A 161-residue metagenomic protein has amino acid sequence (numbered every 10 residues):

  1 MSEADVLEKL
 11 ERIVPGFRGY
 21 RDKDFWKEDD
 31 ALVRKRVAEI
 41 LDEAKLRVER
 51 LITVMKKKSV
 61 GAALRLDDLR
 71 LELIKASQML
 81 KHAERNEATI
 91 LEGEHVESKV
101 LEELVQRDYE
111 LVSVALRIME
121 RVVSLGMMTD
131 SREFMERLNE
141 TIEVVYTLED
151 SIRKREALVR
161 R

Functional and structural regions predicted by a protein language model:
M1-I52, K56: Leu/Val/Ala/Ile-rich N-terminal alpha-helices, chiefly Sec-type signal peptides and the beginnings
E3, R160-R161: C-terminal end-of-chain micro-motif
D5, D22-D24, D29-D30, D42 (+5 more regions): Acidic-enriched, low-complexity/disordered segments with a strong bias for Aspartate over Glutamate
W26, R85-A88, A157-R160: Structured alpha-helical bundle/scaffold domains in large eukaryotic membrane-trafficking regulators
L46-T141, T147: Charged linear interaction tracts used for macromolecular binding and regulation
N139-R160: Alpha-helical oligomerization segments
